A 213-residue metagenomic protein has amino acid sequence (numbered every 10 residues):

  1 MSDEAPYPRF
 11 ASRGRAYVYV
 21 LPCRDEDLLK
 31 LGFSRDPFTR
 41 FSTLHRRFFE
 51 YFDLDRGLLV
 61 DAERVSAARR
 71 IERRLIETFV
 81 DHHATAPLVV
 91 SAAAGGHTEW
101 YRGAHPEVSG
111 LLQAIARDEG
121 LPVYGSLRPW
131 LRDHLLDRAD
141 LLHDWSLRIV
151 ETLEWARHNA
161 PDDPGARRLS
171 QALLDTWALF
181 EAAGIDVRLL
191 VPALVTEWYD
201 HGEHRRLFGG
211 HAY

Functional and structural regions predicted by a protein language model:
M1-Y213: Non-catalytic accessory segments flanking enzymatic or RNA/DNA-binding domains
